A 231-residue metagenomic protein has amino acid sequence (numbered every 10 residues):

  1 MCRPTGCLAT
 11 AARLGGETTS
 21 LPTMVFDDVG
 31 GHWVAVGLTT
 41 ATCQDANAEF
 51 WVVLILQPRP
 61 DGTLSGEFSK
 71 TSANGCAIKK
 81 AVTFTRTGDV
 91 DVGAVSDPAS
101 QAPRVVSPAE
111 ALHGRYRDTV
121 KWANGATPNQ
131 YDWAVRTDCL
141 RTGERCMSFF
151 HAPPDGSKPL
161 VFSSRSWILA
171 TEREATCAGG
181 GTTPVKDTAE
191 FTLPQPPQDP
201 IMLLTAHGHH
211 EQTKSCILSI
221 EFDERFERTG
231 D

Functional and structural regions predicted by a protein language model:
M1, W33-A35, G66, S96-Y131 (+2 more regions): Tryptophan-anchored aromatic micro-motifs
M1-G30, S65-T71, W122-S166, D199-I220 (+1 more regions): N-terminal glycine/threonine-rich, aromatic-flanked beta-hairpin/loop signature
L21-F26, E49-P60, V82-R86, D132-D138 (+3 more regions): Hydrophobic/aromatic beta-strand elements that line small-molecule binding cavities or substrate pockets in beta-rich
G30-D61, S69, R173-I201: Acidic, glycine-rich flexible loop segments
A41-N47, S72-K79, A123-G125, A175-T182 (+1 more regions): Flexible, membrane-facing loop/turn or short amphipathic-helix motifs that contact lipid bilayers or gate lipid-binding
S69-P108, H207-D231: Edge beta-strand at a domain terminus
L169: Short HxH-centered metal-ligating active-site micro-motif
